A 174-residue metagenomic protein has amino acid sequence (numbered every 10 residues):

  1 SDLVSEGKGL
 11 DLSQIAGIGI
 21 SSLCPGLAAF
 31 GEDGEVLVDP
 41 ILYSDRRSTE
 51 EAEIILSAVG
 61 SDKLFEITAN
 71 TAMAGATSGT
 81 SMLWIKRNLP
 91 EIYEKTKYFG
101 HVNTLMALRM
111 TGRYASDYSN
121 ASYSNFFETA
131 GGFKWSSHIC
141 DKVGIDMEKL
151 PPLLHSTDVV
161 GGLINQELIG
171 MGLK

Functional and structural regions predicted by a protein language model:
S1-D39, E50, K95, I169-K174: N-terminal glycine/serine-rich phosphate-binding loop of ATP-dependent small-molecule kinases, especially carbohydrate
D2, E50-I54, W84, L105: Generic beta-strand or strand-like secondary-structure segments
F30, F65-K174: Gly/Ser/Thr-rich active-site cleft segment
E32-V36, I54, A58-V59, L64: Hydrophobic or amphipathic alpha-helical targeting/insertion segments
D39, E51, I55, R109: Residues that scaffold the ATP/ADP-binding catalytic core of kinase and kinase-like folds
I41-L42, N120: Residue-level structural signal for beta-strand termini and adjacent loop
D45: Carbohydrate-associated surface elements
